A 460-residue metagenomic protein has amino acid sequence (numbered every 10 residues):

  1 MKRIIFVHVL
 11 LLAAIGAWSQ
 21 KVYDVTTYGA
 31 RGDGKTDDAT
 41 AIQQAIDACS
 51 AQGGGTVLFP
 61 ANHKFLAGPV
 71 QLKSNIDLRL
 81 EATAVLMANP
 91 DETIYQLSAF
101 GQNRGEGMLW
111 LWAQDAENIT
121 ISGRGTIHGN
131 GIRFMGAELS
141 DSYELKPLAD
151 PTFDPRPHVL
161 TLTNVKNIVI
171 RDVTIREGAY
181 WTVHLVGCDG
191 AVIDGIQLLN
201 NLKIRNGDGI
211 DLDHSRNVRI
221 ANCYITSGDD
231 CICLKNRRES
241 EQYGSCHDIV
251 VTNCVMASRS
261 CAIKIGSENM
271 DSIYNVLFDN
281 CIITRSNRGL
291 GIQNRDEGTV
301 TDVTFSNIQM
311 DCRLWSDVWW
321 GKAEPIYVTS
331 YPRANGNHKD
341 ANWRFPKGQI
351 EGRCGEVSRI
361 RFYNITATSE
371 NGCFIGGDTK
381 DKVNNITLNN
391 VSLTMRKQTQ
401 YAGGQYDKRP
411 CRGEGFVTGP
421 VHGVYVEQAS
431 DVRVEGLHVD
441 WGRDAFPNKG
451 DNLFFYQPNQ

Functional and structural regions predicted by a protein language model:
M1-V22: Bacterial Sec-dependent N-terminal signal peptides
W18-Q460: Extracellular/periplasmic carbohydrate-active domains that bind, remodel, or depolymerize complex polysaccharides
